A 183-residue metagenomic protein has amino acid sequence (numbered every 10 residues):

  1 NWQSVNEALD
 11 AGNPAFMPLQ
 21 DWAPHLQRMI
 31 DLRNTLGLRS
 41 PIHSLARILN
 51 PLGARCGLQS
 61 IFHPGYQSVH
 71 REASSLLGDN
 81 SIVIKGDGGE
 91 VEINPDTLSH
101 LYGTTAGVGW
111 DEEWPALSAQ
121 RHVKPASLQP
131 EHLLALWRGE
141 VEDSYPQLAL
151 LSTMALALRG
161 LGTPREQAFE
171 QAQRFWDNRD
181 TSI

Functional and structural regions predicted by a protein language model:
N1-V5: Glycine/threonine-rich beta-strand-loop-alpha-helix active-site module that forms ligand/phosphate-binding
E7-I183: Glycine-rich anion-binding loops and their surrounding alpha/beta cores
